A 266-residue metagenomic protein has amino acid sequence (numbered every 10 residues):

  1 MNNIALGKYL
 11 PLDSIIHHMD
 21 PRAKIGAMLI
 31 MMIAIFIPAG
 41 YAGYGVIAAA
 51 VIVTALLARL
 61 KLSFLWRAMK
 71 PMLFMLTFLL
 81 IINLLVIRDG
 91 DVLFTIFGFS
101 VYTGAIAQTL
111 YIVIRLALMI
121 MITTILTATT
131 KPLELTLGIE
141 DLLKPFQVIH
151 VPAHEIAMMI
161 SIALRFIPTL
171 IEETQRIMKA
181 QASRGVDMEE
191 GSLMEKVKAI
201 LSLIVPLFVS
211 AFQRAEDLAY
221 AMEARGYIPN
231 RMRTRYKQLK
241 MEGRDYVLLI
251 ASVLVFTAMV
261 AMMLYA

Functional and structural regions predicted by a protein language model:
M1-Y41, I47-L56, D141-V151, E155-M158 (+2 more regions): Transmembrane alpha-helix interface motif
D13, F36, R59-F64, I96 (+4 more regions): Membrane-helix interfacial "entry" motifs
K24, S63-L73, L248: Alpha-helical transmembrane segments and their helix-start/interface "positive-inside/aromatic belt" motifs in integral
G40, Y44, R59-S63, I87-T95 (+2 more regions): Transmembrane helix-loop junctions in multipass membrane proteins, especially transporters and channels
A50-L60, F74-F78: Alpha-helical transmembrane segments and their membrane-interface exit regions
A68-M72, L76, V113, A117 (+4 more regions): Loop-to-transmembrane-helix entry motif
M72-V186: Juxtamembrane/interface alpha-helical elements of multi-pass membrane proteins
